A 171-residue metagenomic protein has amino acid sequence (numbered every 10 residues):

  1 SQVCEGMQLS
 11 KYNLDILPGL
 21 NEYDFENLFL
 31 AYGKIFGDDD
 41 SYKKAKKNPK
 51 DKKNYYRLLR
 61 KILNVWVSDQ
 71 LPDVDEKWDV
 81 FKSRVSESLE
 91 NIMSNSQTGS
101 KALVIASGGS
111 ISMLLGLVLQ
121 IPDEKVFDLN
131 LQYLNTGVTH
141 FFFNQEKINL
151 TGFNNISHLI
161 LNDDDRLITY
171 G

Functional and structural regions predicted by a protein language model:
S1-G19, F142-G171: Conserved histidine-centered catalytic loops in small-molecule metabolism enzymes
S1-M7, E76-S86: Loop-to-helix element that buttresses phosphate recognition and phosphoryl-transfer chemistry
S1-R60: Phosphate-coordination/substrate-recognition cap region in phosphate-metabolizing enzymes
Y56-P72: Short, basic/glycine-rich phosphate-binding loops at helix/coil junctions that contact nucleotide phosphates
I92-S100: Glycine-rich phosphate-binding loop signature in dinucleotide/nucleotide-binding domains
S100-A106: Beta-strand elements within well-structured catalytic alpha/beta cores of enzymes that handle phosphate/sulfate esters
P122-N149: Domain-level recognition of soluble alpha/beta enzyme cores, biased toward histidine phosphatases/phosphomutases
